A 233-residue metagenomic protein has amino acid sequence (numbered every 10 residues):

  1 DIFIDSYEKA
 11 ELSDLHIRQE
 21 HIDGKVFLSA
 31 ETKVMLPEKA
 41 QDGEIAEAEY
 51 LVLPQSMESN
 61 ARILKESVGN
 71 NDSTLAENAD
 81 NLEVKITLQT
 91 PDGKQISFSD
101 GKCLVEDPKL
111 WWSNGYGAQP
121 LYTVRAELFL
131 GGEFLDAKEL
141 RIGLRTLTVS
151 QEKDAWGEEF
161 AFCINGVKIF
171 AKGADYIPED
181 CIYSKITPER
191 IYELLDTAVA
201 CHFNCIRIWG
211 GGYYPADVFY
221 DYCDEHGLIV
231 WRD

Functional and structural regions predicted by a protein language model:
D1-W209, Y214, E225: Secreted/periplasmic carbohydrate-active enzymes, especially glycoside hydrolases
V218-Y222: A short acidic, amphipathic alpha-helical/loop segment
V230-R232: Hydrophobic residues in well-ordered beta-strands that form the structural core
